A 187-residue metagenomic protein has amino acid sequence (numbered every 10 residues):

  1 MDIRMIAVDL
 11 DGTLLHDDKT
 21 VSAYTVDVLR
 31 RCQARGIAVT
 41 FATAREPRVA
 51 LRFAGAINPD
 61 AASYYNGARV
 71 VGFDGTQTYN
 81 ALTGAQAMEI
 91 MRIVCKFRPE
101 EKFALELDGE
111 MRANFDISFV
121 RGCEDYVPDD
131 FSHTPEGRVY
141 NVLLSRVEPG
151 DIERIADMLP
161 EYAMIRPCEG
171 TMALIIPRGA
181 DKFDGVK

Functional and structural regions predicted by a protein language model:
M1, I57, G137: Structured loop/turn residues at beta-strand edges in well-structured enzyme cores
D2-D18, F41: Asp-based phosphoryl-transfer active-site loop
I6-D9, L29, A38, R69-V71 (+2 more regions): A short alpha-helix capping/helix-coil boundary motif
D9, Y65, S145: Conserved residues at the C-terminal ends of beta-strands
T13, A38, G75-T78, L143 (+1 more regions): Conserved short-loop catalytic and cofactor-binding motifs
D18-F119: Active-site phosphate-binding/coordination module
F97-K187: Conserved acidic, metal-coordinating active-site core of Asp-based, Mg2+-dependent phosphoryl-transfer enzymes
